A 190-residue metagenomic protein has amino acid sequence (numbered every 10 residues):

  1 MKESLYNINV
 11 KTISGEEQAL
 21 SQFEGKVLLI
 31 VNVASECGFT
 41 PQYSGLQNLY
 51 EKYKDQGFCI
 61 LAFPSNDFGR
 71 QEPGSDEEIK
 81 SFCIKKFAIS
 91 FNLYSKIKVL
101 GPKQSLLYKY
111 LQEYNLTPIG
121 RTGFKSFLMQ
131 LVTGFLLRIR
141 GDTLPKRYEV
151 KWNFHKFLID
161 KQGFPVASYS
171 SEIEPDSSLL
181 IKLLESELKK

Functional and structural regions predicted by a protein language model:
M1-S21: N-terminal "domain-start" segment that seeds a small globular fold
L5-Y6, L28, N153-H155: Short loop/turn microsegments at loop-to-beta-strand junctions
K26-L28, S35-P64, C83-F87: Conserved helix-turn-beta segment immediately C-terminal to the redox Cys motif in thioredoxin-like folds
G57-S75, S90-G101: Thiol-based oxidoreductase modules, predominantly thioredoxin-like and allied folds used for disulfide exchange
D76-I84: Extracytoplasmic electron-transfer domains, predominantly the class I c-type cytochrome c fold
F82, A88-E174: Thiol/selenol-based redox catalytic cores and closely related redox-interacting motifs
A167-K189: Non-catalytic, surface beta->alpha helical segment in thiol-disulfide oxidoreductase systems
